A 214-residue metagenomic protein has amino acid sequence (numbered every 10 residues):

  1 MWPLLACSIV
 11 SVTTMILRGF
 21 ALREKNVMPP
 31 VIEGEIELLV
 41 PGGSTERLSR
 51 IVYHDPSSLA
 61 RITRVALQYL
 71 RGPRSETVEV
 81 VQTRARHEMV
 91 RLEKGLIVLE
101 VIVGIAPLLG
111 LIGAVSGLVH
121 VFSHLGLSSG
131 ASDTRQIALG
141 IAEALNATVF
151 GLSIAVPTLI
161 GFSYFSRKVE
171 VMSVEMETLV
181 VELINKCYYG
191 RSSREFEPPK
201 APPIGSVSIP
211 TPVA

Functional and structural regions predicted by a protein language model:
M1-L22, V149, S153: Hydrophobic alpha-helical transmembrane segments
L4-C7, E100-I102, A106-L109, G113 (+2 more regions): Small-residue packing motifs within transmembrane alpha-helices
C7, S11-L17, V27, G113-H120 (+2 more regions): Transmembrane alpha-helix boundary/anchor motif
N26-I112, S116-A131, Y164-A214: Predominantly long cytosolic amphipathic alpha-helical stalk/bundle segments
R135-S166: Pore-lining and gate-forming transmembrane alpha-helices of multi-pass membrane transport proteins
